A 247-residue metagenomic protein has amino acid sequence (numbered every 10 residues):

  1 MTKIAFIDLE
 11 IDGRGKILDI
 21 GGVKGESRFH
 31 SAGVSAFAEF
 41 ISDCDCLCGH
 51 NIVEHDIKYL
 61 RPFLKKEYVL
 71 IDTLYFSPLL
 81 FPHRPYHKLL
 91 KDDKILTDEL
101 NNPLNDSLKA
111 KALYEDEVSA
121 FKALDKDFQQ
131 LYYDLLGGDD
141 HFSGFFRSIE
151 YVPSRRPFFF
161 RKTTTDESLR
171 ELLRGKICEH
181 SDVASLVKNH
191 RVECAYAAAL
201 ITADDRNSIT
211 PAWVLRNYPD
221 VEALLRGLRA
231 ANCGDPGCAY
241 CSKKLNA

Functional and structural regions predicted by a protein language model:
M1-A247: DEDD superfamily 3′-5′ metal-dependent exonuclease/proofreading module
